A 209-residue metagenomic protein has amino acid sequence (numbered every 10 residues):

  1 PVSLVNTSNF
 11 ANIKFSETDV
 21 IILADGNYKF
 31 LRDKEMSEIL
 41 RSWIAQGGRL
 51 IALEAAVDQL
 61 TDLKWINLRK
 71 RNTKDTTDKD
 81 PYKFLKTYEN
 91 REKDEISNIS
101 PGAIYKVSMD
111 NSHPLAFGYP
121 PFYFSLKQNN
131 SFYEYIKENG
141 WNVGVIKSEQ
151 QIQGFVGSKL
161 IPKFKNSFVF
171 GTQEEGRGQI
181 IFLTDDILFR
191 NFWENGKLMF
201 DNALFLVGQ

Functional and structural regions predicted by a protein language model:
P1-L68, R190: Helical hinge/lid and interdomain linker segments adjacent to catalytic or ligand-binding clefts that mediate domain
L4, P114, P120, F124-S125 (+2 more regions): Extracellular ligand-binding/catalytic regions of CAZymes and related secreted enzymes and adhesion modules
T7-N12, E38-L40, K93, G102-I104 (+2 more regions): Generic recognition of flexible, low-complexity loop/linker segments
K14-S16, I44, I99, I136-E138 (+2 more regions): A structural signal for short secondary-structure junctions
G26, F30, L50, D94 (+3 more regions): Hydrophobic alpha-helical scaffolding
N27-F30, Q46-R49, D75-K79, N130-Y133 (+4 more regions): Glycine-rich loops and low-complexity Gly/Arg-rich segments that provide flexible linkers or classic glycine-based
A55, N111, V169: Residues that flank catalytic or metal-binding motifs in active/ligand-binding sites
L63-Q153: An acidic, glycine-rich "communication" segment
